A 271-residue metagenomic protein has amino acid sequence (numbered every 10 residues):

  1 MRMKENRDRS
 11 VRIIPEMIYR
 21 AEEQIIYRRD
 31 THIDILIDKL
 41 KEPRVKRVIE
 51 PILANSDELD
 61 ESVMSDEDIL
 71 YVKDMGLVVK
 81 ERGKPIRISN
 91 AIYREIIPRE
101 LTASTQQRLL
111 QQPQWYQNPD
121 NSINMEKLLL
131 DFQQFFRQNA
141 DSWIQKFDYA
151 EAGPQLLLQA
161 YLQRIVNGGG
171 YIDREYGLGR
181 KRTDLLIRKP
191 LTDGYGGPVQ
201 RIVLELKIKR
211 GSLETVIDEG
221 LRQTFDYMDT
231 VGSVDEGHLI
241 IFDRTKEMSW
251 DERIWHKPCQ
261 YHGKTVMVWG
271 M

Functional and structural regions predicted by a protein language model:
M1-M75, Q111-Y116: Winged-helix-like regulatory helical subdomains adjacent to P-loop NTPase cores
K73-G83: A short, conserved structural fragment
Y93-N124: Short, amphipathic alpha-helical interaction segments positioned at domain boundaries
D131-R174: Acidic-basic catalytic patches of nuclease active cores, encompassing PD-(D/E)XK and other metal-cofactor nuclease
Y161-V199: Active-site metal-binding core of divalent-cation-utilizing nuclease and nuclease-like domains
D184-I187, V199-R210, Y227: Conserved catalytic cores of phosphodiester-cleaving nucleases, focusing on short active-site segments
L206-T215, R244: Short beta-strand-loop-alpha-helix junction that forms the active-site gateway of nucleic-acid-processing nucleases
I217-L221, F225-C259: Nucleic-acid nuclease catalytic cores
